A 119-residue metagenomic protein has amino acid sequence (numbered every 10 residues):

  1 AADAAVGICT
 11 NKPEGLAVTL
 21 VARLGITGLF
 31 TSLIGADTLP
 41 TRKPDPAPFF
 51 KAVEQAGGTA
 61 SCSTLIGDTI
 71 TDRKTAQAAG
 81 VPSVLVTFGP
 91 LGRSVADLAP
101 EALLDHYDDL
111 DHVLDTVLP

Functional and structural regions predicted by a protein language model:
A1-V21: Substrate-recognition element of Asp-dependent hydrolases with the DxDx(T/V) motif
E14, V18-P119: Asp-based, Mg2+/Mn2+-dependent phosphohydrolase catalytic module
